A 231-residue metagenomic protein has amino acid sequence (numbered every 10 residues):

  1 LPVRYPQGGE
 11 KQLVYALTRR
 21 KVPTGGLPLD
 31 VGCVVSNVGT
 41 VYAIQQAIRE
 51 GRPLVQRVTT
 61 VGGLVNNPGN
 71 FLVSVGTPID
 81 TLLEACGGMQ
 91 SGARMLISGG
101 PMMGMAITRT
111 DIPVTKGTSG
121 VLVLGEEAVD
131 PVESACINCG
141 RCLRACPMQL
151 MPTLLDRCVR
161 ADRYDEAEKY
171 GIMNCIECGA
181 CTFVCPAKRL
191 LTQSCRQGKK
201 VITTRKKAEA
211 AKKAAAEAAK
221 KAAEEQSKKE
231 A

Functional and structural regions predicted by a protein language model:
L1-T77, A85-Q90: Hydrophobic alpha-helical positions that pack around
P2-Y5, P101, E126, L190: Short, ordered loop/turn segments at secondary-structure junctions
P6-G8, N67-P68, D80-T81, M103-A106 (+2 more regions): Flexible loop/turn segments at secondary-structure boundaries
G8, V35-A43, P53-Q56, S74-P78 (+8 more regions): Conserved active-site and cofactor/substrate-binding residues in soluble primary-metabolism enzymes
V14-T18, R49, G87-I137: Active-site gating/interface segments in enzymes
T60, N70-L72, T81, I97 (+5 more regions): Structured core elements
G76, T81-L83, L96, L155: Short alpha-helical segments in extracytoplasmic peptidoglycan/chitin-binding modules and envelope-associated proteins
T118-E133, R141-L143, P147-E225, A231: Ferredoxin-type iron-sulfur electron-transfer modules in oxidoreductases and energy-metabolism complexes
